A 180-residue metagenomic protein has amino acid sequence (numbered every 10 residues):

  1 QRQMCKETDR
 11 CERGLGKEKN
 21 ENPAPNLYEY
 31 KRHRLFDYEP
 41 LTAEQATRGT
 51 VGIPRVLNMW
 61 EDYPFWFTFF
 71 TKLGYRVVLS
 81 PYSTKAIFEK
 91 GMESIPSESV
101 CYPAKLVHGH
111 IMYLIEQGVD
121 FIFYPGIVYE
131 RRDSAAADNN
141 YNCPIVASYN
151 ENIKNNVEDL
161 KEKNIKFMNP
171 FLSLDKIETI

Functional and structural regions predicted by a protein language model:
Q1-I180: An N-terminal assembly and electron-transfer interface module characteristic of large anaerobic redox and radical
